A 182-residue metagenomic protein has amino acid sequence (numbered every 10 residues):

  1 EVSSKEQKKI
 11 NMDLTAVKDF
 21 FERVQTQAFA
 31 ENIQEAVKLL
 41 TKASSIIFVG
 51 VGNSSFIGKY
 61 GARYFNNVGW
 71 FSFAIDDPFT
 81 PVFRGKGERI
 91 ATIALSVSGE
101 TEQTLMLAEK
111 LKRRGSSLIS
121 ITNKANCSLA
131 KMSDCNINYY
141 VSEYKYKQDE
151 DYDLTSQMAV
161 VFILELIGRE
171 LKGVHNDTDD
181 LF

Functional and structural regions predicted by a protein language model:
E1-N32: HTH-adjacent hinge/linker in prokaryotic transcriptional regulators
Q7, Q25-Q27, Q34, Q103 (+2 more regions): Residue-identity detector for glutamine
Q7-K9, N32-E35, F79-T80, I137-Y139: Short hydrophobic/aromatic-rich motifs at helix boundaries and adjacent loops
F20-V24, L39, E170: Residues that form generic nucleotide/phosphate-binding pockets
E31-A43: Glycine-rich phosphate/diphosphate-binding loops that line cofactor/substrate pockets in enzymes
N32, I47, T178-D179: Secondary-structure transition/capping residues
T41-H175: Glycine-rich phosphate-binding loops that contact phosphosugars or nucleotide phosphates
V174-F182: A short, charged, Gly/Pro-tolerant segment at domain boundaries
